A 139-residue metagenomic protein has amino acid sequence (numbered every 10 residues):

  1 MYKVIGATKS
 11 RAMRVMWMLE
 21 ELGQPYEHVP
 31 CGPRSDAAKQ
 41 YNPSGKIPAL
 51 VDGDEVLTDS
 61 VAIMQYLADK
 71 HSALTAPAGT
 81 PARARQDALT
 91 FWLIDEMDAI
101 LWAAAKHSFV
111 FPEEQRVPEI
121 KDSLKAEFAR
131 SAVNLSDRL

Functional and structural regions predicted by a protein language model:
M1-E119, A126: GST-like domain detector, emphasizing the conserved glutathione-binding G-site in the N-terminal thioredoxin-like
I120-R138: Amphipathic alpha-helical packing segments from all-alpha helical-bundle domains
